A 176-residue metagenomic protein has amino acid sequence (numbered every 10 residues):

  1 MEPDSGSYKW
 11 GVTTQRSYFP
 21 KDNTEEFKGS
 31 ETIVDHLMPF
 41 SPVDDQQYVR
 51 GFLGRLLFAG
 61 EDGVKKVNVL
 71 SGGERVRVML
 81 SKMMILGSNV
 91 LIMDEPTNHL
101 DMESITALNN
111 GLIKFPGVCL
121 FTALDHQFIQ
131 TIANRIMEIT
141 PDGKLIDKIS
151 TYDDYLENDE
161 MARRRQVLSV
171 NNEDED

Functional and structural regions predicted by a protein language model:
M1-D176: ABC ATP-binding cassette signature C-motif
